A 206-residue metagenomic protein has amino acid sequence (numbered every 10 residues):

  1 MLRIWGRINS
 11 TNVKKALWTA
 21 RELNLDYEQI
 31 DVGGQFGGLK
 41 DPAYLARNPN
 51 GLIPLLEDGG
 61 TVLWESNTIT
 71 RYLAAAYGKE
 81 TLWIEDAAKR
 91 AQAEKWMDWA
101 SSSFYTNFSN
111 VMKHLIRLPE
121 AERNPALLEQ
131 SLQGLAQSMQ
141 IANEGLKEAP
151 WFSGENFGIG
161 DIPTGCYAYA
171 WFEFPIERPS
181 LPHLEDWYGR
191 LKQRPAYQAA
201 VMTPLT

Functional and structural regions predicted by a protein language model:
M1-E129, N143: GST-like domain detector, emphasizing the conserved glutathione-binding G-site in the N-terminal thioredoxin-like
G34-Q35, G160, L205: Conserved beta-strand edge residues that scaffold enzyme active sites
A74, Y167-A168, V201: Active-site-flanking alpha-helical
A100-Q193: GST-like fold's C-terminal all-alpha helical module
S109, V201-P204: Short coil/turn segments at secondary-structure boundaries
R117, L205-T206: Carbohydrate-binding/catalytic loop surfaces
Q193, Y197-A200: Charged phosphate-binding loop/patch that engages nucleotide di/tri-phosphates or the phosphate backbone of nucleic
